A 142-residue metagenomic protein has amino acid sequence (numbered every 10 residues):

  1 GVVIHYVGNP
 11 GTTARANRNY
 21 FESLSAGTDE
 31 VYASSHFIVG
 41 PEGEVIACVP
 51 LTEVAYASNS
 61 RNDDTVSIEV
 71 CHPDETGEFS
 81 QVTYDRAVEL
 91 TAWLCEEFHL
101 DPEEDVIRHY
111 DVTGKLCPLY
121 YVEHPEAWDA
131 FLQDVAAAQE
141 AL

Functional and structural regions predicted by a protein language model:
G1-L100: Active-site-adjacent loop/helix surface patches within enzyme catalytic domains that shape the substrate-binding cleft
P73-L142: Basic/polar, cationic surfaces and motifs that engage anionic cell-wall and phosphate/carboxylate ligands
